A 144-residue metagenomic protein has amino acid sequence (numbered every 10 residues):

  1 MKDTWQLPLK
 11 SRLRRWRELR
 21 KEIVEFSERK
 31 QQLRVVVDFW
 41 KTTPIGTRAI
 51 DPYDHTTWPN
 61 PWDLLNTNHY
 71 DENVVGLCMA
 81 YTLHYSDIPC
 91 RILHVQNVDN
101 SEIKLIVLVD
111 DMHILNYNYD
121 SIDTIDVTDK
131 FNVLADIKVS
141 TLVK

Functional and structural regions predicted by a protein language model:
M1-K144: A structural boundary/capping signal
